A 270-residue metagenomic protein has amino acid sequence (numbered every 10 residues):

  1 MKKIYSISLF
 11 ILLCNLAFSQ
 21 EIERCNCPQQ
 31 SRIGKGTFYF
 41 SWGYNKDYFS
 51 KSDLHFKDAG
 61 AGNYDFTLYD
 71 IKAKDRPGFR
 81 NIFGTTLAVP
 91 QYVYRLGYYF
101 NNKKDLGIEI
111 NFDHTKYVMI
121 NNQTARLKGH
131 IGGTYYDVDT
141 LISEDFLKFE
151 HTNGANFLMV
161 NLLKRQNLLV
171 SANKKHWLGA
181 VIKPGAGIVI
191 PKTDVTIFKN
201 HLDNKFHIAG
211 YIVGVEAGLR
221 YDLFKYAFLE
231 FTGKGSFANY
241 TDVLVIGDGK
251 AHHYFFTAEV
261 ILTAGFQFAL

Functional and structural regions predicted by a protein language model:
M1-C27, L270: Bacterial Sec-dependent N-terminal signal peptides
Q20-F100, P191-T193, E259-A269: Short glycine/proline- and aromatic-enriched beta-strand/turn motifs that initiate or cap beta-hairpins
E21-G36, N101-L106, N167-A180, L223-L229: Short loop/turn motifs that connect adjacent beta-strands in outer-membrane beta-barrel proteins
C27-P28, F79-I82, E144-E150, I197-F206 (+1 more regions): Extracellular loop and loop/strand-boundary signature of outer-membrane beta-barrel proteins
G34-F38, A88-Y92, T152-L158, L178 (+2 more regions): Residues that define the transmembrane beta-barrel architecture of outer-membrane proteins
S52-A59, N121-L127, K192-H201, D242-D248: Outer-membrane beta-barrel translocator domains and adjoining extracellular loop/strand segments of Gram-negative
S52-H55, G60-Y69, G218, D222-L270: Predominantly the C-terminal beta-signal and adjacent terminal strand-loop region of outer-membrane beta-barrel
R95-T196, G265-A269: Gram-negative (and chloroplast) outer-membrane scaffold detector with strong preference for beta-barrel transmembrane
